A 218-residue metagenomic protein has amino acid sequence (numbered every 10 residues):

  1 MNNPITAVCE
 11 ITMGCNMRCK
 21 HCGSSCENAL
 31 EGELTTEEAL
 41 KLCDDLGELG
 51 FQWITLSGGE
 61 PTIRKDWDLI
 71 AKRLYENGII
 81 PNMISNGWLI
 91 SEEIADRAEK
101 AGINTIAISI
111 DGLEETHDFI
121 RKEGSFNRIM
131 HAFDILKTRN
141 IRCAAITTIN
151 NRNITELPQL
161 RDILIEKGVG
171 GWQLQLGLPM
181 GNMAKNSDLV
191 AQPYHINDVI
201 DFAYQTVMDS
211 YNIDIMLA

Functional and structural regions predicted by a protein language model:
M1-N104, Q192: Conserved alpha-helical substructure of the radical SAM core
V8, S24-N28, L56, E114-D118 (+2 more regions): A short, mixed-charge helix-start or loop-turn motif at secondary-structure junctions
M13, G87-L89, G112-E114, I149 (+1 more regions): Short, flexible active-site-adjacent loop segments at beta-strand->alpha-helix junctions, enriched in small/polar
H21, I110-G112: Flexible cofactor-recognition loop at the NAD(P)H-binding site of Rossmann-like short-chain dehydrogenase/reductase
A29, I63, S91, E115 (+2 more regions): Generic structural signal for helix capping and beta-alpha/helix-loop junctions
A29, S85, T105, G112-E115 (+2 more regions): Residue-level signal for pocket-adjacent positions within structured domains
G50, G58-G59, G87, G112 (+3 more regions): Glycine-centered flexibility sites
S109, D118-A218: Radical SAM enzyme [4Fe-4S]-AdoMet core and its adjacent flexible, acidic and glycine-rich loops/tails across
